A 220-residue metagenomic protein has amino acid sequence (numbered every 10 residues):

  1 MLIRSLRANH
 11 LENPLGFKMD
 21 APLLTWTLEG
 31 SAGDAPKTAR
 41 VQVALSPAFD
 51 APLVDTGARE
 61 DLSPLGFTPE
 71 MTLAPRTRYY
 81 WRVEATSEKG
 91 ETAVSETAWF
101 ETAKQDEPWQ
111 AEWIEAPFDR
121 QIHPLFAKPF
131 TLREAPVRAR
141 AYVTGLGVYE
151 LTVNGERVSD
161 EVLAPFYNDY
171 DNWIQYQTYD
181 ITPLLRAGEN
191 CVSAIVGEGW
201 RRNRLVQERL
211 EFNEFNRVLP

Functional and structural regions predicted by a protein language model:
M1-A32, W99-Q105: Pro/Thr/Ser/Gly-rich low-complexity, intrinsically disordered linker/stalk tracts
I3-S5, T38, S95, A127: Hydrophobic residues on conserved beta-strands that form the core of alpha/beta folds
S5, L23, P36-R40, R138 (+1 more regions): Exposed beta-strand and adjacent loop surfaces of beta-rich binding modules that mediate intermolecular recognition
L11-F17, P124-L132: Extracellular ectodomain segments of secreted/surface proteins
G16-K18, L73-P75, T182-R186: Extracellular/lumenal carbohydrate-interaction signature centered on repeated Trp-anchored short motifs
W26, G66, R78-R82, S87 (+3 more regions): Accessory beta-strand-rich segments of carbohydrate-active enzymes
D34-R78, E84, E88-V94, Q110-I114: Recognizes extended acidic, P/S/T-rich segments that occur within or adjacent to Ig-like beta-sandwich modules
A111-L125: Compositionally biased low-complexity segments at domain edges in trafficked proteins and select soluble regulators
